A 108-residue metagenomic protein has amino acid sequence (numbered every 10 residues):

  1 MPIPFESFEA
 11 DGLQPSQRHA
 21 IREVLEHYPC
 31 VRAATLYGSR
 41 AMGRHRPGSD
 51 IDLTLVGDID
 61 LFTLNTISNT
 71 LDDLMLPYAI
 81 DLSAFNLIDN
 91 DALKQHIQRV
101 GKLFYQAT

Functional and structural regions predicted by a protein language model:
M1-A33, M42-P47, V56-T108: Catalytic core of pol beta-like nucleotidyltransferases
S49-I51: Short, conserved active-site loops that position catalytic residues or coordinate cofactors/metal ions across diverse
